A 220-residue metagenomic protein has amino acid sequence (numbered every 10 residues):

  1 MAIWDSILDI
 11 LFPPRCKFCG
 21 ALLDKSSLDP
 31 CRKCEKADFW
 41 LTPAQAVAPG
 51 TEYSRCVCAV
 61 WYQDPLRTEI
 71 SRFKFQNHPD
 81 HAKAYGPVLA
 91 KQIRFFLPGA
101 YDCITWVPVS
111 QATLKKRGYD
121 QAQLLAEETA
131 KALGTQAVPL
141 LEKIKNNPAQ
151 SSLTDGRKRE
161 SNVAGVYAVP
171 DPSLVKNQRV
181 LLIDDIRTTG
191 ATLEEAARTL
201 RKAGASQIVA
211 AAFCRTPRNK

Functional and structural regions predicted by a protein language model:
M1-K220: Glycine-rich phosphate/pyrophosphate-handling loop used in enzymes and phosphotransfer proteins
